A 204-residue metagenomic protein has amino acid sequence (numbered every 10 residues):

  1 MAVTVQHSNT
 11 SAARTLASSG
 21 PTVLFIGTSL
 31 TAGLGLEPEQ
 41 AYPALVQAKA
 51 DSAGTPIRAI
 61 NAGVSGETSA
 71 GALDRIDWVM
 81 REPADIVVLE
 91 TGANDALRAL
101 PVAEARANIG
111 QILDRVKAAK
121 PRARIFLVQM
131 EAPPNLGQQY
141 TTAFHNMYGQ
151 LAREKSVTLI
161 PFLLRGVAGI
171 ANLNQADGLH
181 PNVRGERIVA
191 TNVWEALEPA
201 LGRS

Functional and structural regions predicted by a protein language model:
T4-S65, L73-P83: Serine-esterase "nucleophile elbow" of acetyl-processing enzymes
T55, L73-S204: Alpha-helical cap/lid subdomain in secreted, periplasmic, or secretory-pathway luminal O-acyl-processing enzymes
G63-E67, L136-Q138: Short, flexible loop segments at the rims of nucleotide/cofactor-binding pockets, characterized by
A70: N-terminal helical cap/lid subdomain that shapes the substrate entry/recognition surface in HAD-like hydrolases
